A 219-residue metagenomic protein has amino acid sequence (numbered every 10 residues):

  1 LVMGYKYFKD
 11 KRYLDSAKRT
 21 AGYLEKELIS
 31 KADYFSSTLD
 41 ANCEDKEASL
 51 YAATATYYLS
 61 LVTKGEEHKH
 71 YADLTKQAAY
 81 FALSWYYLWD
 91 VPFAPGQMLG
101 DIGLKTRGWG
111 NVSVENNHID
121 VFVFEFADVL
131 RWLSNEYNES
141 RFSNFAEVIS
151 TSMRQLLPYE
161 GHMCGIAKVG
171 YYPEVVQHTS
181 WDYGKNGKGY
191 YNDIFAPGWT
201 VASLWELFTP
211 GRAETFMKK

Functional and structural regions predicted by a protein language model:
L1-K219: Glycan-recognition and catalytic cores of secretory/periplasmic carbohydrate-active enzymes
